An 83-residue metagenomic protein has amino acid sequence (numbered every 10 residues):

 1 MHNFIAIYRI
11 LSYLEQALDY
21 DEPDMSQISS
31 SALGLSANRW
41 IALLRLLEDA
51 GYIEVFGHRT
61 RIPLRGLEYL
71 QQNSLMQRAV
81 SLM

Functional and structural regions predicted by a protein language model:
M1-D19: Short alpha-helical segments that sit at the start of domains
M1-F4, L35, G57: Structural motif
F4-Y8, I41, L64: Non-catalytic, well-ordered alpha-helical scaffold segments
D19-G34: Short acidic, hydrophobic short linear motifs in intrinsically disordered regions
L33-D49: Short amphipathic alpha-helical interaction segments
E48-H58: A short, conserved structural fragment
L64-M83: Short, amphipathic alpha-helical interaction segments positioned at domain boundaries
